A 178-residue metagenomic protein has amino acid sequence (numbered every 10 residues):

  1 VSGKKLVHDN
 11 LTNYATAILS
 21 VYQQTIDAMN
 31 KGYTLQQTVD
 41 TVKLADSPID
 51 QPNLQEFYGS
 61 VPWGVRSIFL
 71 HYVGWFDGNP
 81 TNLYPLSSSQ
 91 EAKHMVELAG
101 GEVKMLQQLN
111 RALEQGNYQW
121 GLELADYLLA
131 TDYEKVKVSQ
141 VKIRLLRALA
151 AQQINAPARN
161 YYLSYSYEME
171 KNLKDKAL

Functional and structural regions predicted by a protein language model:
V1-Q37, T41-N79: Divalent-metal (often Zn2+) His-rich catalytic cores of metallo-beta-lactamase-fold enzymes
Q24, Q108, L128, V141-K142: Structural register within alpha-helical repeat arrays
M29-N30, L113-E114, R147: Hydrophobic/aromatic side-chain positions at a characteristic register within alpha-helices of tetratricopeptide repeats
T41, L124-A125, A158: Alpha-helical solenoid repeat scaffolds, predominantly canonical TPR units
L54-G100, Q115, P157-S164, D175: Low-complexity, small/polar and acidic-rich linker and loop segments
A92-Y127: Alpha-helical segment of the N-proximal tetratricopeptide repeat
G116, L129-L178: C-terminal amphipathic alpha-helical interaction region
